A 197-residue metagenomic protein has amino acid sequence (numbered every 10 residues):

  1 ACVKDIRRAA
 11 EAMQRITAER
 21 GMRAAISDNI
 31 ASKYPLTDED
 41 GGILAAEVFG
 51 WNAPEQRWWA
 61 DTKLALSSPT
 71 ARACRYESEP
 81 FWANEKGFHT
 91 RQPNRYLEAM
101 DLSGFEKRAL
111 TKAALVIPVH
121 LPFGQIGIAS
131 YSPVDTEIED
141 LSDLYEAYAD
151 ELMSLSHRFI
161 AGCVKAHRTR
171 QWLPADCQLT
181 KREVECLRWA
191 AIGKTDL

Functional and structural regions predicted by a protein language model:
A1-S67: N-terminal low-complexity or simple alpha-helical regulatory segments that function as activation/interaction modules
A45-E106: Regulatory sensory and allosteric helical modules in signal-transduction proteins and certain transcription factors
R95-G124: Helix-to-coil/beta transition segments that act as allosteric "coupling" elements at the rims of sensory or catalytic
V119-D135: Sensory-domain boundary capping and coupling elements
V134-Y148: Regulatory loop-to-helix N-cap segments in sensory/regulatory domains that couple ligand/signal detection
S142-Y145, K165, T169: Interdomain signal-transducing alpha-helical coiled-coil linkers
E151-H167: Signal-transmission/dimerization alpha-helices at domain junctions
R168-L197: Helix-turn-helix DNA-binding segment
